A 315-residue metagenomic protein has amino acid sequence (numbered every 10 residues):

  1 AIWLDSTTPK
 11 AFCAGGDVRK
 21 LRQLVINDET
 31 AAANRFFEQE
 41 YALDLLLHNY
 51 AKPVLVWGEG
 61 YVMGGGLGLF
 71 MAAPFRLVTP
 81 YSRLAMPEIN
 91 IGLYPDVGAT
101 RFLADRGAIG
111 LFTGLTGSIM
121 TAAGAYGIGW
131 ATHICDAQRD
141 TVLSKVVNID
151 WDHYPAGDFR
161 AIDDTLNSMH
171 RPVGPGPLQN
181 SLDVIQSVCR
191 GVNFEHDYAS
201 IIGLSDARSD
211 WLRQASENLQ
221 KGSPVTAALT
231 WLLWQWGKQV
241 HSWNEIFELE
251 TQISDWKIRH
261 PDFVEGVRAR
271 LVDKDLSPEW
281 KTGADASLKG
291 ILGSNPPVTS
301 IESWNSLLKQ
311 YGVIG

Functional and structural regions predicted by a protein language model:
A1-N27, L46-W57, T79-S82: A structural preference for short, pocket-lining loop segments at secondary-structure junctions
L4, D17, L69-F70, G124-A125 (+2 more regions): Hydrophobic/aromatic residues within transmembrane alpha-helices of multi-pass small-molecule transporters
I26-F36, N295: A short acidic, glycine-rich active-site loop that binds or catalyzes chemistry on phosphate/adenosine moieties
E29-A32, L77-R106, V146: Short, flexible helix-coil linker/hinge segments at the edges of structured domains or between repeats
N34, Y41, G64, I119 (+2 more regions): Glycine-rich phosphate-binding loop at the start of an alpha helix
L47-I91, G117-A122, H133: Glycine-rich beta-to-alpha active-site loop
G98-D158: Contiguous mid-protein beta-loop-alpha structural module that forms a pocket-lining wall or clamp of enzyme active
T121, R139, L143-G315: C-terminal alpha-helix plus adjacent terminal tail
